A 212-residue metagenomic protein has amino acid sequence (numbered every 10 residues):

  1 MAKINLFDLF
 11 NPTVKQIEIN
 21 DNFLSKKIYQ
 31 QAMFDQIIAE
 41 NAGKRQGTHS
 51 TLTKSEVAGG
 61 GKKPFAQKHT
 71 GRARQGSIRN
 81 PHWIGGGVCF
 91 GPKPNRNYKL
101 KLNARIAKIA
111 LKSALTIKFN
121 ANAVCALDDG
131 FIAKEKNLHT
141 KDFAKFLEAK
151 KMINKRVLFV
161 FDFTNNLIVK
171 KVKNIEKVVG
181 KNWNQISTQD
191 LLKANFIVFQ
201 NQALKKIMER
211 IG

Functional and structural regions predicted by a protein language model:
M1-A42, Q46, K93-G212: Extended polybasic, low-complexity segments that bind anionic RNA or targeting/receptor surfaces
T48-K54: Short coil/turn segments at secondary-structure boundaries
K54-G91: Glycine/serine-rich anion-binding loops at beta->alpha junctions that coordinate negatively charged ligand groups
